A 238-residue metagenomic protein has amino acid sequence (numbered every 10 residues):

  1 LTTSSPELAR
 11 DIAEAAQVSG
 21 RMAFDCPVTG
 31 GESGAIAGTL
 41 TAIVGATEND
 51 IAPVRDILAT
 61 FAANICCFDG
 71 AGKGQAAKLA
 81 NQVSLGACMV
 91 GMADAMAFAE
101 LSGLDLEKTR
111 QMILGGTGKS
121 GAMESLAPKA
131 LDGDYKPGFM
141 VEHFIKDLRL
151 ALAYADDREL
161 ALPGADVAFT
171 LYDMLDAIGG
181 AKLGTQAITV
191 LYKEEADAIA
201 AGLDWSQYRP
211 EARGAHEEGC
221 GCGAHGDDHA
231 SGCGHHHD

Functional and structural regions predicted by a protein language model:
T3-G86: Rossmann-fold dinucleotide-binding core
S5, D11-E14, D105, G184 (+1 more regions): General structural signal for secondary-structure boundaries
K73-E195: Helical "substrate-binding/catalytic lid" subdomain of Rossmann-like NAD(P)-dependent dehydrogenases/reductases
A198-G223: Intrinsically disordered, low-complexity mixed-charge segments
A215-D238: Histidine-centered metal-binding segments
